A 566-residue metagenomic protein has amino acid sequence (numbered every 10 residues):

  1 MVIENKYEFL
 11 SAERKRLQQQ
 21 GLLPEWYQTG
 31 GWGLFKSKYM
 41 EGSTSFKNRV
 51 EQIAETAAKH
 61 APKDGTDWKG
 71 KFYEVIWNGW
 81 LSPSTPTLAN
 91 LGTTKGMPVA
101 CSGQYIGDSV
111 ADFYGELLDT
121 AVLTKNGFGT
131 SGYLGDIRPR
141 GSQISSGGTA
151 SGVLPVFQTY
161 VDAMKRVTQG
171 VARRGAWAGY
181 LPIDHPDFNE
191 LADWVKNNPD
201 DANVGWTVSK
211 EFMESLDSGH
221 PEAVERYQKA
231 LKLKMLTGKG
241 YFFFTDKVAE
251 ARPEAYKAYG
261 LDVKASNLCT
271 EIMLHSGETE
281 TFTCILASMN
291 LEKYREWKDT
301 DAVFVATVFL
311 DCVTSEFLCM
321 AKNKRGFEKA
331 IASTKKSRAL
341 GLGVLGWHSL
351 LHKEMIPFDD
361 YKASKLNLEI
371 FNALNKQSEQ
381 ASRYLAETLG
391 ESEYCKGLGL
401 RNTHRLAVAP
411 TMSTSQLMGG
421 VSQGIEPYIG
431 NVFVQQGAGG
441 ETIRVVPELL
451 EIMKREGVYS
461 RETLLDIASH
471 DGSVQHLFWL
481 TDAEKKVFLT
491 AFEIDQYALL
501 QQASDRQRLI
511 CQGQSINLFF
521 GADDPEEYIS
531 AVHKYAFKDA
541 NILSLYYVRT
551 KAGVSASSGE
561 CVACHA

Functional and structural regions predicted by a protein language model:
V2-K69, G92, I137, S146-T159 (+3 more regions): Conserved, charged catalytic cores of large soluble enzymes
E25, T29-G31, V263-A265, C269-G277 (+3 more regions): Catalytic alpha/beta core of large soluble enzyme barrels
W26, T94-G96, L123-N126, G170-G175 (+7 more regions): Solvent-exposed alpha-helices and their adjacent loops that cap or buttress functional pockets in soluble metabolic
E41, I53-K63, Y73-S145, V153 (+7 more regions): Function-dense linear segments that define catalytic or interfacial modules in macromolecule-processing proteins
S45, L91-K95, S109-V110, G152-V156 (+12 more regions): Secondary-structure capping and boundary motifs in well-ordered enzyme cores
K63-F72, T130-G132, V171-A178, F317-I331 (+5 more regions): Flexible, glycine/charged-enriched surface loops at secondary-structure junctions
V75, V305-I331, K335, A339 (+2 more regions): Internal maturation/activation junctions in enzymes
